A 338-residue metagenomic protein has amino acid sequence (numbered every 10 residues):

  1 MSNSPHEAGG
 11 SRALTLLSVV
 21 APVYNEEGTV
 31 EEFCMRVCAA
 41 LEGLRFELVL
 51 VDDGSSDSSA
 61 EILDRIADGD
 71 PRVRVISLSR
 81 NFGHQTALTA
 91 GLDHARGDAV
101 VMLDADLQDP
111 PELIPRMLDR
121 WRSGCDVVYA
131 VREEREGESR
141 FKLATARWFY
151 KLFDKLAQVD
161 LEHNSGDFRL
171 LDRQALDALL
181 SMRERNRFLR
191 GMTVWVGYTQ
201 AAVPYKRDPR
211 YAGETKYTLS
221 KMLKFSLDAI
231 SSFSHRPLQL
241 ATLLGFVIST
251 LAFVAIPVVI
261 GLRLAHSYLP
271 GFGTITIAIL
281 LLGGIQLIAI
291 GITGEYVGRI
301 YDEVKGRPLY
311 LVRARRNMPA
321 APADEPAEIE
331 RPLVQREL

Functional and structural regions predicted by a protein language model:
S2-L14, F188-L338: Hydrophobic helical membrane-anchoring modules
S2-S139: Structured catalytic core of nucleotide-sugar glycosyltransferases
V19, V37, G91, D106 (+7 more regions): Residue-level signature of catalytic and energy-coupling elements of molecular machines, predominantly ATP/GTP-dependent
P22, L78-R80, R169, T242 (+2 more regions): Short conserved micro-motifs on helix faces and helix-strand junctions that flank and scaffold key functional residues
R65, K155, A178, S232 (+1 more regions): Transmembrane helix-loop junction
R74-R80, H84-H94, P110-M192, D208-L227: Acceptor/aglycone-binding surface of glycosyltransferases and processive sugar-polymer synthases
